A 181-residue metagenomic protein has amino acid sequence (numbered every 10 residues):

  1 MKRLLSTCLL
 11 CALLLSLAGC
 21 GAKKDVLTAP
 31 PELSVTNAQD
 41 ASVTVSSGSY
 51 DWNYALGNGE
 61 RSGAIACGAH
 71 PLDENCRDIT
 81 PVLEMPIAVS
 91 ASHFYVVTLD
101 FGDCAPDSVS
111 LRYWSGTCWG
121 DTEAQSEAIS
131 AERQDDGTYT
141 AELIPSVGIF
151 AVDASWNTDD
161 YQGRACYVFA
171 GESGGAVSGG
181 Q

Functional and structural regions predicted by a protein language model:
M1-T7: Positively charged n-region of N-terminal signal peptides that target proteins for export
S16-G19: C-terminal motif of bacterial Sec signal peptides marking the signal peptidase cleavage site
G21-K23: Bacterial signal peptide processing site
W52-G120: Mature extracytoplasmic domains of secretory-pathway proteins
A128-D135: Short beta-strand segments within Ig-like beta-sandwich modules, predominantly Fibronectin type-III
T140-I149: Surface-exposed, short loops/turns at beta-strand junctions within beta-sandwich domains
A154-W156: Conserved structural position at the C-terminal beta-strand of extracellular beta-sandwich adhesion modules
D160-S173: Edge beta-strands of extracellular beta-sandwich domains
